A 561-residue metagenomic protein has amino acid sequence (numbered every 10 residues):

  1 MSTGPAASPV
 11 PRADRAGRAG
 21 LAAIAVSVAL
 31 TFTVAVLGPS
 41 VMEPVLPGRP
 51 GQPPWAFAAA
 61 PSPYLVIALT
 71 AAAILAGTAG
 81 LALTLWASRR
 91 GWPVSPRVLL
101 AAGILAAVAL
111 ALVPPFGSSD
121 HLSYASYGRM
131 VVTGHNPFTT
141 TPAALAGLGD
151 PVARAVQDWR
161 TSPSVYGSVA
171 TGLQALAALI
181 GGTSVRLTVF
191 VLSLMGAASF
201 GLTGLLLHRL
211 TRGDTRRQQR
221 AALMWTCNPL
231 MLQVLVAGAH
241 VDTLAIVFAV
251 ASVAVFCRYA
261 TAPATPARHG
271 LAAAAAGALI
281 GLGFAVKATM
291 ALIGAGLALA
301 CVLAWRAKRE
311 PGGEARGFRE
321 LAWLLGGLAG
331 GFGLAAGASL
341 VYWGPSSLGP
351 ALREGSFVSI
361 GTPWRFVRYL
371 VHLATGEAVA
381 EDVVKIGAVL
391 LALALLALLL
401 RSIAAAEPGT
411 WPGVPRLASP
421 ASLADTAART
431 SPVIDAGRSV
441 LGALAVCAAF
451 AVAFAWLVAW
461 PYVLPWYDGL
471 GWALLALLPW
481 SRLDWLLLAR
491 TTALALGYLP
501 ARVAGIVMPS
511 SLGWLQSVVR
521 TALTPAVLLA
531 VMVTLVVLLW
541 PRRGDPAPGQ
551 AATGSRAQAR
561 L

Functional and structural regions predicted by a protein language model:
S2-A6, A19-A72, W305, A322-G326 (+5 more regions): Transmembrane helical bundles and short interhelical boundary loops of multi-pass, membrane-embedded
S27-A29, A76-L85, L187-D214, I246-V247 (+1 more regions): Transmembrane-helix motifs of polytopic, lipid-linked glycan transferases
W92-M195: Intramembrane catalytic core of multi-pass membrane enzymes that act on lipidic substrates
V94-V98, L207-N228: Transmembrane-helix signature of polytopic, membrane-embedded enzymes that assemble or transfer cell-envelope glycans
L194-A198, A222-F256, L292: Multi-pass, polyprenyl lipid-linked donor-dependent membrane glycosyltransferases
L206, A245-A264, A453: Specific aromatic-rich, kink-prone transmembrane helix
Q233-L235, A267-A298, A451-L457, Q516: Membrane-interface alpha helices of multi-pass inner-membrane proteins
I293-F332: Perimembrane helix-loop-helix junctions
